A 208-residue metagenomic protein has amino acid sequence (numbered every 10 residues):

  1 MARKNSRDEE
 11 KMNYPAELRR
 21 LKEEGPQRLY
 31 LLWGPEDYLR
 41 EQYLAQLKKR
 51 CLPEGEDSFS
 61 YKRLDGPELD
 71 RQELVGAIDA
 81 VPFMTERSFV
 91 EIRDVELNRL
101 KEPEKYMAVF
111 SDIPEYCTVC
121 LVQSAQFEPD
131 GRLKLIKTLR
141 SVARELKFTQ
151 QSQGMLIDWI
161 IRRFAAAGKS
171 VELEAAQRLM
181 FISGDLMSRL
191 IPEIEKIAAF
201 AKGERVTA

Functional and structural regions predicted by a protein language model:
M1-A208: Conserved beta/loop motifs at nucleotide-recognition and modification sites
